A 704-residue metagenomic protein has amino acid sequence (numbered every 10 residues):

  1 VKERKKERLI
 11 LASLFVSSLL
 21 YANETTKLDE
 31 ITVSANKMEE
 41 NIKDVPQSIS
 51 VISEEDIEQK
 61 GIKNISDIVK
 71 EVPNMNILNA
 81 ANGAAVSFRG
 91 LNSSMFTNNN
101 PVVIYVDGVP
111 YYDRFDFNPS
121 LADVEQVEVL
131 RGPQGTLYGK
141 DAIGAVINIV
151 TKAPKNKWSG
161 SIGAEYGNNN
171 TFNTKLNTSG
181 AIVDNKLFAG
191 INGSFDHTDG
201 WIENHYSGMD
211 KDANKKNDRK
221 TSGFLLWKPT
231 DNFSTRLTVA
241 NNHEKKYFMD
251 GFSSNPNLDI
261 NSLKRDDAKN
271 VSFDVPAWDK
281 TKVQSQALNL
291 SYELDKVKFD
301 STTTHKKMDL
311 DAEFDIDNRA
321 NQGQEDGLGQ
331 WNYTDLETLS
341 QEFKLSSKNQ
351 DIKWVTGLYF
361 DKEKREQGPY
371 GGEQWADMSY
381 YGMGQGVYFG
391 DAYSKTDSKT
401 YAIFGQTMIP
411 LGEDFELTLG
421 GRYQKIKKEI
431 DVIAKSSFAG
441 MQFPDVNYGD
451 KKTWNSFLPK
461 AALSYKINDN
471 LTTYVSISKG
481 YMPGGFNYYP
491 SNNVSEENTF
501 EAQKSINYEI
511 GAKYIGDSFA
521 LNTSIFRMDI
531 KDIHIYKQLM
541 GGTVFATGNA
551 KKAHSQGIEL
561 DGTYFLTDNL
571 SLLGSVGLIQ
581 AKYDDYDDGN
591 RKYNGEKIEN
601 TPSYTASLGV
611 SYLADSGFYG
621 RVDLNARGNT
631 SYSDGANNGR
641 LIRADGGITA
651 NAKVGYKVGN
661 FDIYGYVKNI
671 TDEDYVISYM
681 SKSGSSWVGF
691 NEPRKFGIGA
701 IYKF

Functional and structural regions predicted by a protein language model:
I65-I68, A85-R89, V102-Y105, V129 (+2 more regions): N-terminal periplasmic accessory domains that precede and gate Gram-negative outer-membrane beta-barrel machines
D107-P133: Short acidic/polar hinge/loop motifs at secondary-structure boundaries that mediate gating or recognition
S159-S161, Y166-T198, I202-E203, S207-M249 (+9 more regions): Transmembrane beta-barrel wall of Gram-negative outer-membrane proteins
K216-K362, A520-N522: Outer-membrane beta-barrel domain signature, strongest for Gram-negative TonB-dependent receptors and also present
H243-P256, K364-E366, M378, A434 (+8 more regions): Surface-exposed extracellular loop regions of Gram-negative outer-membrane beta-barrel proteins, predominantly
A287-E293, K298-I316, K466, T472-G480 (+4 more regions): Membrane-embedded beta-barrel scaffold of Gram-negative outer-membrane proteins
K353-V355, P410-L417, R527-D529, G548-G635 (+1 more regions): Gram-negative outer-membrane beta-barrel transporters
K531, L572, A626-G635, G655-F704: C-terminal beta-signal and adjacent terminal beta-strands/loops of Gram-negative outer-membrane beta-barrel proteins
